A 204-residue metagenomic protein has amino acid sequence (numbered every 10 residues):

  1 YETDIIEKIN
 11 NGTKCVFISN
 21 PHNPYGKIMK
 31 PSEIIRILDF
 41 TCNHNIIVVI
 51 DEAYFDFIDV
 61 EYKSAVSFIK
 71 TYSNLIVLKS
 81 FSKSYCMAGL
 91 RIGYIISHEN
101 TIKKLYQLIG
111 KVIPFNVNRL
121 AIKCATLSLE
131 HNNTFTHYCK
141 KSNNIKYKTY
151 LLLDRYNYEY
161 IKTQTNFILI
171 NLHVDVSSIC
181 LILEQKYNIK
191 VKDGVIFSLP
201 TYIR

Functional and structural regions predicted by a protein language model:
E2-G12, P24-I47, E52-M87: Active-site pre-lysine segment of PLP-dependent enzymes
E7, S32, Q185-K186, V191 (+1 more regions): PLP-dependent enzyme catalytic core of the Aspartate aminotransferase-like
C15-S19, V49, Y94-I96: Structural motif
N74-D154, Y158-I161: PLP-dependent aminotransferase class I/II
G89, Q164, S198-T201: Short acidic/glycine-enriched loop/turn segments that link adjacent beta-strands
N143, L151-Y187, I203: Conserved PLP-binding catalytic core of the aspartate aminotransferase-like
